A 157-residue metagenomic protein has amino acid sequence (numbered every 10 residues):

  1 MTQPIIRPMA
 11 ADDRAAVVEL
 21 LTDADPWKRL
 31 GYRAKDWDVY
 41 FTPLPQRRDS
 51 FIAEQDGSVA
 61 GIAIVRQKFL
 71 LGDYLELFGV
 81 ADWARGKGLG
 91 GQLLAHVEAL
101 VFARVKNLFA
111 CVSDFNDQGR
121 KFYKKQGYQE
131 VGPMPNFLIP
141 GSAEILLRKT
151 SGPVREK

Functional and structural regions predicted by a protein language model:
M1-D12, P153-K157: Conserved N-terminal entry element of GNAT/NAT acetyltransferase domains
P8-R14, V18-W83, L94-H96, L100 (+1 more regions): Acetyl-CoA-dependent GNAT
S58, L77, A81-A95, S113-K121 (+1 more regions): Conserved glycine-rich acetyl-CoA-binding loop
V101-V112: Conserved GNAT acetyl-CoA-binding A-motif
A110-R120, N136-S142: Conserved beta-strand-loop-alpha-helix junction that forms the acyl-donor binding cleft
Q126, E130-G132: A secondary-structure capping/hinge motif
N136, P140-K157: Terminal substrate-recognition subdomain of acyl/acetyltransferases
